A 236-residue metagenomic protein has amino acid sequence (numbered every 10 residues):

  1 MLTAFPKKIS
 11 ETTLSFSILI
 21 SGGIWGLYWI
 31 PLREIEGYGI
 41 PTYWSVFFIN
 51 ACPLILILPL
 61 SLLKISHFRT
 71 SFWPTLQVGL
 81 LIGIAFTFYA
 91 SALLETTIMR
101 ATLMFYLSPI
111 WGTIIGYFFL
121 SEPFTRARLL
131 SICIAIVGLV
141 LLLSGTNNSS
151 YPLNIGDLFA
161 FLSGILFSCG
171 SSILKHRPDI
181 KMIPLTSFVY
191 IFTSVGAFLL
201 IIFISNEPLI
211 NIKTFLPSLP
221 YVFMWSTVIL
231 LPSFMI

Functional and structural regions predicted by a protein language model:
M1-W44, L80, S149-H176, V195-G196 (+2 more regions): Glycine-/small-residue-enriched transmembrane alpha-helix faces in small-molecule transporters and effluxers
T13-S17, T42-P59, I134, P178-I229: Hydrophobic alpha-helical transmembrane segments of multi-pass integral membrane proteins, especially transporters
L27, I65-R100, L141, W225-I236: Specific transmembrane alpha-helical segments of multi-pass solute transporters/efflux pumps, especially DMT/EamA
I35, S45, A92, M104 (+4 more regions): Hydrophobic/aromatic residues within transmembrane alpha-helices of multi-pass small-molecule transporters
A51, A90-S121, S163: Specific alpha-helical transmembrane segments that line the substrate/conduction pathway and gating interfaces
L54-S61, F86, P109-Y117, L139-L142 (+4 more regions): Hydrophobic transmembrane alpha-helices of multi-pass small-molecule transporters
S61-K64, S108-C133: C-terminal transmembrane-helix exit sites in multi-pass transporters
A127-T146: Hydrophobic transmembrane alpha-helices of multi-pass small-molecule transport proteins
